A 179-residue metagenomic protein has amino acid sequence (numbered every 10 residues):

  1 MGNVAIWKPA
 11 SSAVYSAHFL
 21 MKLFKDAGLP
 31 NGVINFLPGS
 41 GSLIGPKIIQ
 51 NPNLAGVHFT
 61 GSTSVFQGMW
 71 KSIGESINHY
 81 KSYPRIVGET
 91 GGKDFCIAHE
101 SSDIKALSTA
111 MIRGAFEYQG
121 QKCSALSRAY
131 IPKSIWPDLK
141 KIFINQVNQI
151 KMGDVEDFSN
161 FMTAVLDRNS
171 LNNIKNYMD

Functional and structural regions predicted by a protein language model:
M1-G32, A55, K105: Conserved small-residue-rich beta-alpha loop and adjacent elements that most often cradle the phosphate/pyrophosphate
W7, F36-P38, F59-G61, I86-E89: General beta-strand structural signal in soluble alpha/beta enzymes
A10, L37-G39, H99, P132: Residue-level recognition of the GNAT/N-acetyltransferase active site
Y15, L43, D138: Residues that form or flank phosphate/diphosphate-binding pockets in enzymes that use nucleotide phosphates
S16, S40, N173-I174: Residue-level preference for nonpolar/small residues embedded in alpha-helices
L23-G28, Q50-N51, G56, T63-D179: ALDH superfamily catalytic-core signature
N35-H58: A structured beta-alpha segment of the ubiquitous adenosine-cofactor-binding alpha/beta core
